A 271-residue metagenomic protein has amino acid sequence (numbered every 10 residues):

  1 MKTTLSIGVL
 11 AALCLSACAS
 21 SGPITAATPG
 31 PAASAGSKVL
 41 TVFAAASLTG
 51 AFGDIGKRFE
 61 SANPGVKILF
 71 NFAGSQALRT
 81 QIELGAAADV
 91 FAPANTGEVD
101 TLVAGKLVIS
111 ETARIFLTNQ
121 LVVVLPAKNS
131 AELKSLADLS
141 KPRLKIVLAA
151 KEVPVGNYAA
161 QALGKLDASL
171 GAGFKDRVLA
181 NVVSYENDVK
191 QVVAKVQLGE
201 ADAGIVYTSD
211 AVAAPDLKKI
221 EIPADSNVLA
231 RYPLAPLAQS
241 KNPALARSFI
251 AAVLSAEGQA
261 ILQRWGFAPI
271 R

Functional and structural regions predicted by a protein language model:
M1-G8: Bacterial N-terminal signal peptides that target proteins for export
C14-A17: C-terminal motif of bacterial Sec signal peptides marking the signal peptidase cleavage site
A19-A62, K67, N71-F72, Q76 (+5 more regions): Exported/periplasmic ABC-transporter solute-binding proteins
A104-S110: Cys-nucleophile CN-hydrolase/nitrilase-fold catalytic domain and related Cys-dependent amidase chemistry that acts on
T112-F116, L121: Short, glycine-/small- and polar/acidic-enriched structural segments that line small-molecule recognition paths
